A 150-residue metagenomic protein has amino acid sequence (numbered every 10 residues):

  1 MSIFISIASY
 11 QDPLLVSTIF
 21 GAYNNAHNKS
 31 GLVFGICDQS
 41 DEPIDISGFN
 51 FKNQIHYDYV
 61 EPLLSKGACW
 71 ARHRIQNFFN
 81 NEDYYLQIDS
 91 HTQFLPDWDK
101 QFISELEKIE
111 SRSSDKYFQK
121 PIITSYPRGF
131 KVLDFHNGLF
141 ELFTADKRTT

Functional and structural regions predicted by a protein language model:
M1-T150: Catalytic cores of eukaryotic secretory-pathway lumenal/extracellular enzymes that build and remodel glycoconjugates
